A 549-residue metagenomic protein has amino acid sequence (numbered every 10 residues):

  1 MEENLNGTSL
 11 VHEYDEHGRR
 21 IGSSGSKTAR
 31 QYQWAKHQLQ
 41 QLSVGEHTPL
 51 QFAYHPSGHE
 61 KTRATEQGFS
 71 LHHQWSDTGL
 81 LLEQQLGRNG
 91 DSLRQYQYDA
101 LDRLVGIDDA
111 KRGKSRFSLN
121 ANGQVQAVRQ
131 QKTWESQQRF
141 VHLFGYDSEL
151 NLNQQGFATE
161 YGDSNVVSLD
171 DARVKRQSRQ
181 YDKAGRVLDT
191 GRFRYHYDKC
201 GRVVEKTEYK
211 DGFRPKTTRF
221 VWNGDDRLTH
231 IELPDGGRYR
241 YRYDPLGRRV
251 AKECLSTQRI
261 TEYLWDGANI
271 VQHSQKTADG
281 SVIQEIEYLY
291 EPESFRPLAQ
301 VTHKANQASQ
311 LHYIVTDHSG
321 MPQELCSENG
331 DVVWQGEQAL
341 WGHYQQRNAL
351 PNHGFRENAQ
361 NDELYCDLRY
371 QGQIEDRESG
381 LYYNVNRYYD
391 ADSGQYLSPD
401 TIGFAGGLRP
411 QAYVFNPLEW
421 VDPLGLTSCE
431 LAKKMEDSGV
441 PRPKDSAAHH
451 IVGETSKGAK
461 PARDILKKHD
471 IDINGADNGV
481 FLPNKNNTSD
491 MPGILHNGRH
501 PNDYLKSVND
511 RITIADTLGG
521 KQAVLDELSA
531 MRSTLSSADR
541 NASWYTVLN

Functional and structural regions predicted by a protein language model:
M1-E2, S9-R19, A29-Q40, P49-H59 (+15 more regions): Aromatic-rich beta-strand edge motifs centered on tyrosine
M1-L10, E16, I21-T28, Q41-L50 (+14 more regions): Beta-turn initiation residues at beta-strand->coil junctions
Y161-D163, S168-D170, S178-R179, A305-V385 (+1 more regions): A motif-centric feature for acidic-aromatic and gly/ser/thr-rich catalytic loops and repeats
L228-T229, G354-F355, Y396-T401: Blade-edge beta-strand/turn elements of extracellular beta-propeller and related beta-sheet repeat scaffolds
S256-T257, E328-D331, H343-Y344, P417-L418 (+2 more regions): Acidic glycine-/aspartate-rich tracts in secreted/extracellular proteins
I314-V315, E324, R369, A412 (+3 more regions): Structural recognition of the beta-strand scaffold that forms the well-ordered cores of secreted hydrolase catalytic
H343-N348, R387-L397, T401, L408-E430: Short, low-complexity export/processing leader segments characterized by acidic and small residues
T427-N549: Catalytic toxin/effector domains delivered as secreted proteins or via bacterial secretion systems
